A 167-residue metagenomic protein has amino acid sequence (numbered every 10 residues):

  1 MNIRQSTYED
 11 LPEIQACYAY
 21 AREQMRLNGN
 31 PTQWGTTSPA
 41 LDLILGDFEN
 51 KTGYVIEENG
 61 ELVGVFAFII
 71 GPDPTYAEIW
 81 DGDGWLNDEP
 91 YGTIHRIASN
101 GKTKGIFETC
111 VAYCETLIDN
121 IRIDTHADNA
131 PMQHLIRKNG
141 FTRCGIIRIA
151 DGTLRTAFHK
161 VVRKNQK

Functional and structural regions predicted by a protein language model:
N2-A16: A short beta-loop-alpha structural element at the N-terminal edge of CoA-dependent acyl/N-acetyltransferase catalytic
E23-D42: Conserved GNAT-fold acetyl-CoA-binding loop/helix
L45-V55, P72-T75: A short helix-loop-beta-strand connector motif used in the catalytic cores of GNAT acetyltransferases and, in some
N50-F66: Conserved beta-hairpin
A67-K102: Conserved acyl-donor/pantetheine-binding loop and adjacent beta-alpha core of acyl/acetyltransferases and related
S99-T116, H134-K138: Conserved acetyl-CoA-binding loop-helix of GNAT-fold acetyltransferases
T116-D128: Conserved GNAT acetyl-CoA-binding A-motif
D124, T142-T156: Conserved catalytic-core motifs of GNAT/GCN5-like acyltransferases
